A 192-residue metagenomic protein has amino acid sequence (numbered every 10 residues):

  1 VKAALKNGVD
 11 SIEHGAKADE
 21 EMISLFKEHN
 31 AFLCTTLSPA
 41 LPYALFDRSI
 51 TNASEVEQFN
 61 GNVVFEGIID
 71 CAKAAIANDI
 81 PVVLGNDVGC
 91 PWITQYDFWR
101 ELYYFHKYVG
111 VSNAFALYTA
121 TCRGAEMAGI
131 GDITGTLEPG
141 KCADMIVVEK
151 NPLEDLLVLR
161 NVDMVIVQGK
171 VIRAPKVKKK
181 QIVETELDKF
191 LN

Functional and structural regions predicted by a protein language model:
V1-G67, G89, G110, A128 (+1 more regions): Active-site core of metal-dependent hydrolases
A4, T94-D97, L157: Short glycine-biased active-site loop of nucleotidyltransferases that positions the nucleotide triphosphate and helps
D10-S11, A31-F32, I80-V83, D144-M145 (+1 more regions): Structural motif
F26-K27, A77, E138, V158: Extracellular/periplasmic catalytic domains that process cell-envelope and extracellular macromolecules
P39-P42, P81, P152, V171-I172: Active-site/binding-pocket entry motifs
E55-V56, F65-N151: His/Asp/Glu-enriched, well-ordered alpha-helical/loop segment that forms or immediately abuts the divalent-metal
A120-C122, P139-T185: C-terminal cap of metal-dependent C-N hydrolases
F190: Glycine-rich phosphate-binding loops of nucleotide-dependent enzymes
